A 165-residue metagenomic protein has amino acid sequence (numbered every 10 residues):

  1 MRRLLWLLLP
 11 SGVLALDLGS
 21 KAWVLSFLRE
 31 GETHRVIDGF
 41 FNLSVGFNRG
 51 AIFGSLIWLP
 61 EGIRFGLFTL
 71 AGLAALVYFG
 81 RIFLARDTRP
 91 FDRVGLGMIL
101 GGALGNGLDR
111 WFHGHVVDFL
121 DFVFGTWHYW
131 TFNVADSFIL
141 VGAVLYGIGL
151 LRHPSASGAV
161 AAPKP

Functional and structural regions predicted by a protein language model:
M1-P165: Alpha-helical transmembrane bundles and membrane-interface segments of multipass inner-membrane proteins
